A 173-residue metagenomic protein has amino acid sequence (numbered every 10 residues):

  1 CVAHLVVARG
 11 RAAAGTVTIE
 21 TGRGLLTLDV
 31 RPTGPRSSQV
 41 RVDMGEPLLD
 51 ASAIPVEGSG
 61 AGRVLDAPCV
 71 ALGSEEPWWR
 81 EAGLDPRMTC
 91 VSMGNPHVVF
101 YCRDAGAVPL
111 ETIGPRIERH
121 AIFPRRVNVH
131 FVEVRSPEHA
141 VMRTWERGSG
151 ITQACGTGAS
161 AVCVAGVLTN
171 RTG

Functional and structural regions predicted by a protein language model:
C1-A154, C163-G173: Active-site proximal loop and beta-alpha junction motif in alpha/beta enzyme cores
T157-A159: Helical hairpin unit composed of two closely spaced alpha helices linked by a short loop
